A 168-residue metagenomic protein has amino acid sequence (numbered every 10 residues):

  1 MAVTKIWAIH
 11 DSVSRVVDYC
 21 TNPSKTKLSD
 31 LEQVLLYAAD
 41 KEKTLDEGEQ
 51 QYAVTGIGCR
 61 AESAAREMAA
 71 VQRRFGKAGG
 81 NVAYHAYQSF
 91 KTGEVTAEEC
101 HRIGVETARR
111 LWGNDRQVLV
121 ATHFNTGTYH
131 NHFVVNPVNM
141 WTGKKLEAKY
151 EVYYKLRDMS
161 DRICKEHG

Functional and structural regions predicted by a protein language model:
M1-G168: N-terminal nicking endonuclease/strand-transfer module with a His-rich metal-binding environment and a catalytic Tyr
